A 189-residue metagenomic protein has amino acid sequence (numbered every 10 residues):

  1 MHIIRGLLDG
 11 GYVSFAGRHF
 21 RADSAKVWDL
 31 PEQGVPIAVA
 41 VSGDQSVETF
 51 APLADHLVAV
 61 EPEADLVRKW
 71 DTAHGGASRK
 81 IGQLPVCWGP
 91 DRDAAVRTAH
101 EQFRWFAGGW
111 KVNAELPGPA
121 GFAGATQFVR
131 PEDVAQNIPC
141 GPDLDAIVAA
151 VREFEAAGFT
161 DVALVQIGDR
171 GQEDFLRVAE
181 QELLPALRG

Functional and structural regions predicted by a protein language model:
M1-G189: Active-site-adjacent structural elements that line small-molecule/cofactor binding pockets in enzymes
